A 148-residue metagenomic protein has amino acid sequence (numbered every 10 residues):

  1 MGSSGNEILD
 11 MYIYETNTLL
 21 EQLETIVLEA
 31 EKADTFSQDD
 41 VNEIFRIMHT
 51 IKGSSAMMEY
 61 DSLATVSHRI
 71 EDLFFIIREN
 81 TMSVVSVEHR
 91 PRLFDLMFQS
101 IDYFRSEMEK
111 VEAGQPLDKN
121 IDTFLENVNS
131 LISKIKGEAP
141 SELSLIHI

Functional and structural regions predicted by a protein language model:
M1-I146: Non-catalytic helical tethers at domain boundaries
